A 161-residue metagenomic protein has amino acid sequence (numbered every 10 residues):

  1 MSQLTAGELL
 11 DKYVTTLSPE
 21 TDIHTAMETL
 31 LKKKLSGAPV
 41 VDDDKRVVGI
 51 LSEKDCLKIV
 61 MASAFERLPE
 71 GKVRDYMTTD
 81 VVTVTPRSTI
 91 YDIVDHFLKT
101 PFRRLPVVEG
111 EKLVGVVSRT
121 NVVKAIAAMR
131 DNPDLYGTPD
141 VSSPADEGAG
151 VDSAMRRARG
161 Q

Functional and structural regions predicted by a protein language model:
M1-Y13, S52-T83, R87-L98, S118-Q161: Tandem CBS (Bateman) regulatory domains
T16, E20, R46, S63-R67: A generic helix-loop boundary/linker signal
L17-K34, V41, T83-P101, V108 (+1 more regions): The conserved cystathionine-beta-synthase
L30-K33, A38-D55, F97, L105-N121: A glycine-centered beta-loop-beta connector
